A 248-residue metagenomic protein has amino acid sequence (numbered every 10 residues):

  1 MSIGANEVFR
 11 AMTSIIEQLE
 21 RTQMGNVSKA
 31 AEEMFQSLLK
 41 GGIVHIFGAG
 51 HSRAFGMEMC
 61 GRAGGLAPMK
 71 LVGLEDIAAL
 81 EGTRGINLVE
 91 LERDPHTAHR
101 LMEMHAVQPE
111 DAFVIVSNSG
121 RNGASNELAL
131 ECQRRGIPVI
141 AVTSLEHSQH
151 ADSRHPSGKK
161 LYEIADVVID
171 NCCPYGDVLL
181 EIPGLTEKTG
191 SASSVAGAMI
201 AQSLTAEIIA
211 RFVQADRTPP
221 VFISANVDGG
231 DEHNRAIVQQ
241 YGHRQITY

Functional and structural regions predicted by a protein language model:
M1-T22: Generic N-terminal amphipathic, Lys/Arg-enriched alpha-helix
S2-A5, M24, A31, N126 (+2 more regions): Amphipathic, non-membrane alpha-helical segments in soluble helical-bundle scaffolds
I15, A30-E33, L128: A ubiquitous structural signal for well-ordered alpha-helices
T22-L39: A short, well-structured juxtamembrane/interface segment
M24, G42, I137, D216-R217: Residue-level recognition of short, well-ordered coil/turn positions that link secondary-structure elements
L39, I46-T205: Glycine-rich phosphate-binding loops that contact phosphosugars or nucleotide phosphates
P183-Y248: YjeF_N-associated NAD(P)HX repair module
